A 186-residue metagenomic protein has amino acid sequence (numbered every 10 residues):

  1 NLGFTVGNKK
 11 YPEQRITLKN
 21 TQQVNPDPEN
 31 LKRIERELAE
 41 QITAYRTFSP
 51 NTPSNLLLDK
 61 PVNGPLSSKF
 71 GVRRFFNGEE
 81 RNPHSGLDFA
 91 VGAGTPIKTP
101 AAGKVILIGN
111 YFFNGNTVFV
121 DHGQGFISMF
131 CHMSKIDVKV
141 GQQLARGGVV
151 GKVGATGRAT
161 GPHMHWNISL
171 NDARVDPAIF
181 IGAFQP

Functional and structural regions predicted by a protein language model:
N1-P65, K69: Non-catalytic extracellular/periplasmic "stalk" and linker regions immediately N-terminal to catalytic or recognition
D59-P186: Catalytic cores of peptidoglycan-degrading enzymes
